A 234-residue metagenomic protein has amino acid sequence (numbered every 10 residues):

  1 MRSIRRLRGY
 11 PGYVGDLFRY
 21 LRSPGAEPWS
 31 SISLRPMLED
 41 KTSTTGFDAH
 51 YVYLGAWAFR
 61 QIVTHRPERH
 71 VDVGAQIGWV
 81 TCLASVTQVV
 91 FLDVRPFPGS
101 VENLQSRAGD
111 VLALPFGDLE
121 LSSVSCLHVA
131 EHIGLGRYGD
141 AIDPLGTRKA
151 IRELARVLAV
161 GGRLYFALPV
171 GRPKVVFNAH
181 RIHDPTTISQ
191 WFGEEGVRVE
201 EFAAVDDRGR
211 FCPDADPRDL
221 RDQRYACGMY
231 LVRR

Functional and structural regions predicted by a protein language model:
M1-A113, L119, L127: Conserved N-terminal segment of class I S-adenosyl-L-methionine
F47, G136-T147, V175-H180: Short, flexible/disordered intra-domain loops and linkers
A84, A159, G193: Short conserved AdoMet
V111-S123, I151-V157: Short amphipathic alpha-helices and their capping/turn segments at secondary-structure boundaries
S125, A130, G134: A conserved beta-strand element that flanks and buttresses the S-adenosyl-L-methionine
I142-R163: A short glycine-rich, Lys/Arg-flanked "PGG" loop and its adjoining helix->strand segment in the class I
L145, F166, G171-Q190: Acceptor-substrate binding/catalytic loop of class I
P185-R234: Class I S-adenosyl-L-methionine
